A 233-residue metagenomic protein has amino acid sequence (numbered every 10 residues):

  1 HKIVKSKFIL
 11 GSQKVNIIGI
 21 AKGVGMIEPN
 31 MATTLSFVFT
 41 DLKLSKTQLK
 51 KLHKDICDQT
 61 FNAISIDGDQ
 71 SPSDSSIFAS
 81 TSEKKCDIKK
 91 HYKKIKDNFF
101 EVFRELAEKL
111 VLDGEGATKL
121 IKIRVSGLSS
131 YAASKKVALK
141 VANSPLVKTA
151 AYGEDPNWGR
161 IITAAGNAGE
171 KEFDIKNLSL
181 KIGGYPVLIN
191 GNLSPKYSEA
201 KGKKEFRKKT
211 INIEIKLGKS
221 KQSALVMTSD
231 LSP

Functional and structural regions predicted by a protein language model:
H1-P233: A structural signal for small-residue-enriched, beta-sheet-centric alpha/beta enzyme cores and oligomeric scaffold folds
